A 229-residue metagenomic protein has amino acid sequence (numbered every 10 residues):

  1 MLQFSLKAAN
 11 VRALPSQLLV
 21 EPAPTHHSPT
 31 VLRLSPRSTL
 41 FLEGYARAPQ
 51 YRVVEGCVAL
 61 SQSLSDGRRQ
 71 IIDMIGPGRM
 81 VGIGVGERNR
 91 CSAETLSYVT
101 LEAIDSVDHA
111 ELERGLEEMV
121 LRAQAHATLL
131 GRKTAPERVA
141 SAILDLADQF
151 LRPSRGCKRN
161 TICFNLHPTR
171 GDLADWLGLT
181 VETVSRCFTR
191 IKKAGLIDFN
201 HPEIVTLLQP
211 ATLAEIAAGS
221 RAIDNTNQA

Functional and structural regions predicted by a protein language model:
M1-P36, R47, R79-V81, G86-E87: Cyclic nucleotide-binding regulatory module and flanking cytosolic helices
T30, T39, C57-Q62, M80 (+1 more regions): Short beta-strand segments in beta-sandwich/barrel cores
S35-P36, V54-E55, G76, S97 (+1 more regions): A cytosolic small-molecule/anion-sensing beta-strand core signal
T39-Y45: Short phosphate-coordinating micro-motif centered on Lys-Gly-acidic
R47-S61, P77-G78: Glycine- and acidic-residue-biased ligand/ion/polar-headgroup-sensing regions
I71-H126: Cyclic-nucleotide recognition modules
E113-V181: Polybasic "coupling" helices that flank or enter modular domains
F150-A229: Phosphate-/nucleic-acid-contacting segments
